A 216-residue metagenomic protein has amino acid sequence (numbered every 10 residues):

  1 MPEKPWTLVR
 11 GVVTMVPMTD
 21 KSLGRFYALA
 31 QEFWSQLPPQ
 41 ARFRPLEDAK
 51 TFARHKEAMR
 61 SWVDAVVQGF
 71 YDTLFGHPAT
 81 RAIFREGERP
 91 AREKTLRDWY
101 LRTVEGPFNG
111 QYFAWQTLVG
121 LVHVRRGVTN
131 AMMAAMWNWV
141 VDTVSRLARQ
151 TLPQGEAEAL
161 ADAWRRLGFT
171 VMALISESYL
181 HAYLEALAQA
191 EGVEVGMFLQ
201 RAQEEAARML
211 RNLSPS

Functional and structural regions predicted by a protein language model:
W6-W34, P38-L46, L101-S216: Long, amphipathic alpha-helical coupling/dimerization segments that relay conformational signals between
A49-E86: N-terminal "first-domain core" detector
R81-E88, Q111-Y112, Q116: Short acidic alpha-helical/loop segments enriched in Asp/Glu that coordinate divalent cations
P90-T103: Conserved alpha-helical segments that form or flank metal/cofactor-binding pockets of metalloenzymes
